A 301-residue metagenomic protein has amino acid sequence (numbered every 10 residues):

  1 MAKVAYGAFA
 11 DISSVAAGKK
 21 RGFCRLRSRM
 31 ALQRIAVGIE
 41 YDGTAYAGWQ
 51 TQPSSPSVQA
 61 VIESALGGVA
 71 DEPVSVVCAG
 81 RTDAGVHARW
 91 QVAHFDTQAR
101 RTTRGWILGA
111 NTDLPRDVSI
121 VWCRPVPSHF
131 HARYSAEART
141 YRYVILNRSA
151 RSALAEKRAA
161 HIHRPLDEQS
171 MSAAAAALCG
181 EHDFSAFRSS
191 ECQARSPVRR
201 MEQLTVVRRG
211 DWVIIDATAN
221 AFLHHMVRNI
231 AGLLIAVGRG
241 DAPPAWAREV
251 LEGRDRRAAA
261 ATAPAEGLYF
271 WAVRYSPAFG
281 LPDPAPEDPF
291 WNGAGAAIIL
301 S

Functional and structural regions predicted by a protein language model:
M1-I12: Extreme N-terminal basic, low-complexity initiation segments that serve as generic localization/processing leaders
V4, K20-R21: N-terminal cationic leader/targeting segments used for protein routing and processing
V15, R21-S301: Structured-RNA-binding interfaces characteristic of tRNA pseudouridine synthases
